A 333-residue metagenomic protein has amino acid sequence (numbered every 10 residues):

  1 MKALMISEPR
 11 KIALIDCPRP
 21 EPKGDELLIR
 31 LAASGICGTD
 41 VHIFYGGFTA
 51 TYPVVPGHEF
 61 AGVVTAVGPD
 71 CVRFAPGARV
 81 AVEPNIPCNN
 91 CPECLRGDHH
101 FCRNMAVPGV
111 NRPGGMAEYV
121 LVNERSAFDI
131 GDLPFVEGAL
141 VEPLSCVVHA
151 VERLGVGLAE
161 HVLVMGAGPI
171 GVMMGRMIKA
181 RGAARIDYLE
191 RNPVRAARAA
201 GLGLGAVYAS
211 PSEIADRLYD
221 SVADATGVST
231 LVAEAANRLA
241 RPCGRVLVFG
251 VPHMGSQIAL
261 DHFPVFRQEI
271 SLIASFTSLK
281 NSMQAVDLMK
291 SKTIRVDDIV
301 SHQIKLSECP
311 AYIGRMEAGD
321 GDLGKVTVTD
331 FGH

Functional and structural regions predicted by a protein language model:
A3-E21, I36-A66, A81, F101-P113: N-terminal glycine-rich cofactor-binding segment
P20-S34, G47-P92, S126, G131-L133: Glycine-rich beta-strand-centered segment in the early N-terminal region that forms part of a ligand/cofactor-binding
R79, H161, G244-R245, S271: Short glycine-centered segments of the SAM/dcSAM-binding site in methyltransferase folds
C88-M165: NAD(P)H dinucleotide-binding glycine-rich loop of Rossmann-like/cofactor-binding domains, especially the beta1-alpha1
L133-P211: Mid-domain Rossmann-like dinucleotide-binding core that forms the NAD(H)/NADP(H) cofactor-binding site
A197-E269: Glycine-rich cofactor phosphate-binding loops and adjacent beta1-alpha1 units of small-molecule cofactor enzyme domains
E234, L279-H333: C-terminal hydrophobic helical "lid"/dimerization subdomain of Rossmann-like NAD(P)H-dependent oxidoreductases
